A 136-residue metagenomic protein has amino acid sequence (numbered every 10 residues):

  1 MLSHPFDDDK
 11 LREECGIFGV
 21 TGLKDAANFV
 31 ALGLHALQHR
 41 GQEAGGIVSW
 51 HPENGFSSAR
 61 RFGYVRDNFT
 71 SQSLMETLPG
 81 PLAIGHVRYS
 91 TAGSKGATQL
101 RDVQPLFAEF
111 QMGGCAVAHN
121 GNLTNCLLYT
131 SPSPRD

Functional and structural regions predicted by a protein language model:
M1-L127: N-terminal glutamine amidotransferase
Y129-D136: Conserved small/polar residues in nucleotide/adenosyl-binding loops
